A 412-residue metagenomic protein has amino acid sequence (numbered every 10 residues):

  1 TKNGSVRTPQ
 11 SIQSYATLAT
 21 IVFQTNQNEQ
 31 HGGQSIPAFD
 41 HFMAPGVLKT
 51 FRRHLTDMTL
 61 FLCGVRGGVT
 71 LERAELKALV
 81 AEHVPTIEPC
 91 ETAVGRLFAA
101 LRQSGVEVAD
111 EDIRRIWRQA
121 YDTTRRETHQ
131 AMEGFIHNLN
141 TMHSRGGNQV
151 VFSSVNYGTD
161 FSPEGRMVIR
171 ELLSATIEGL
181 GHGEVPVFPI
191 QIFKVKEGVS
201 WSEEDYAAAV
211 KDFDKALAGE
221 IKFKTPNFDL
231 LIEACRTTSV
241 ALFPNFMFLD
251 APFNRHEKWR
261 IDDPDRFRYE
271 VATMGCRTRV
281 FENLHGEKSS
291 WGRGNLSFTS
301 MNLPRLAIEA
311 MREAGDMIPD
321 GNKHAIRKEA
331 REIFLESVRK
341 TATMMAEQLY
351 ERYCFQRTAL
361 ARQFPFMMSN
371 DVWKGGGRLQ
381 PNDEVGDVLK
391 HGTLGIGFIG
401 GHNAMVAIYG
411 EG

Functional and structural regions predicted by a protein language model:
T1-H391, A407, E411-G412: Conserved catalytic cores of very large enzyme subunits
L394-A407: Contiguous, well-ordered alpha-helical segments that form the cores/surfaces of helical PPI scaffolds
